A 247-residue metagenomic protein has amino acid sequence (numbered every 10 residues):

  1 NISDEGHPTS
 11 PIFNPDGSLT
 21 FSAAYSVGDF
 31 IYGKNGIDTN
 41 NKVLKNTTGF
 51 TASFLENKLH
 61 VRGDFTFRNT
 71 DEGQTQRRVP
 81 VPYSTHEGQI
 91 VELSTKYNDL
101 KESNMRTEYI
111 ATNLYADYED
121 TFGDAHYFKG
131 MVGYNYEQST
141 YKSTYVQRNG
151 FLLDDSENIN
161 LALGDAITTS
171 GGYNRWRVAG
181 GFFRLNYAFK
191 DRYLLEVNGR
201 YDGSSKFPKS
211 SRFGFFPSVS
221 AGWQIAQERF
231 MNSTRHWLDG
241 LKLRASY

Functional and structural regions predicted by a protein language model:
N1-V43, R62-A179, Q227-Y247: Surface-exposed loop/interface segments of Gram-negative outer-membrane beta-barrel transport/assembly proteins
N46-T48, L114-A116, G130, F183 (+2 more regions): Membrane-embedded beta-strands of outer-membrane beta-barrel proteins, especially the hydrophobic/small aromatic
A52-F54, F67, D120, Y136 (+3 more regions): Short beta-strand segments enriched in hydrophobic/aromatic residues within well-folded beta-rich domains
N57-H60, R192-L195, E228-M231: Repeated loop/turn-to-beta-strand initiation elements of outer-membrane beta-barrel proteins
A179-F189: Structured alpha-helical segments in the cores of large, soluble enzyme domains
L195-S204, A245: Transmembrane beta-strand segments that form the barrel wall of outer-membrane beta-barrel proteins
S205-S210: Solvent-exposed loop/turn segments connecting transmembrane beta-strands in outer-membrane beta-barrel proteins
R212-G222: Short secondary-structure subsegments characteristic of cysteine-rich extracellular domains
